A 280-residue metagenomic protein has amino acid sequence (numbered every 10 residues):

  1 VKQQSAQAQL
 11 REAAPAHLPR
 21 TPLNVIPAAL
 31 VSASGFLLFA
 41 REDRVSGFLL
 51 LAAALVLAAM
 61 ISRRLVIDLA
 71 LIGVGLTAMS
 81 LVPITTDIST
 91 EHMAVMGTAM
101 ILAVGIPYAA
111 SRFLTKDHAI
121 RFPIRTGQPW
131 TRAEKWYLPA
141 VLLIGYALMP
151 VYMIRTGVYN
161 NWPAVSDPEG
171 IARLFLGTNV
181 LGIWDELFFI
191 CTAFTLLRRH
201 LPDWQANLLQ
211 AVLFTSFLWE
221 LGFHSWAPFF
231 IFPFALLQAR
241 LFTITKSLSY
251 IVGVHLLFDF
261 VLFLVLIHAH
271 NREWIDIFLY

Functional and structural regions predicted by a protein language model:
V1-F48, V151-Y152, R173-T178, L196-H200: Alpha-helical transmembrane segments and their cytosolic membrane-interface
L18-F36, A70-A78, L138-Y146, N207-Q210: Alpha-helical transmembrane segments
F36-L114: Alpha-helical transmembrane segments in multi-pass membrane proteins
R44-A54, G97-G105, I171-L176, W184 (+3 more regions): Membrane-embedded alpha-helical segments of multi-pass membrane proteins, especially the transmembrane helices
L57-I72, R198-R199, D203, F242-Y250: Membrane-helix interface "capping/anchor" motifs
D87-M100, A109-L181, R272-F278: Juxtamembrane helix-loop-helix connectors linking adjacent transmembrane helices in multi-pass membrane enzymes
T126-W130, I183-L209, T243-S247: Membrane-interface helix/loop boundary segments of multi-pass membrane proteins
N207-A211, T215-F217, F223-Y280: Functionally important transmembrane alpha-helices
